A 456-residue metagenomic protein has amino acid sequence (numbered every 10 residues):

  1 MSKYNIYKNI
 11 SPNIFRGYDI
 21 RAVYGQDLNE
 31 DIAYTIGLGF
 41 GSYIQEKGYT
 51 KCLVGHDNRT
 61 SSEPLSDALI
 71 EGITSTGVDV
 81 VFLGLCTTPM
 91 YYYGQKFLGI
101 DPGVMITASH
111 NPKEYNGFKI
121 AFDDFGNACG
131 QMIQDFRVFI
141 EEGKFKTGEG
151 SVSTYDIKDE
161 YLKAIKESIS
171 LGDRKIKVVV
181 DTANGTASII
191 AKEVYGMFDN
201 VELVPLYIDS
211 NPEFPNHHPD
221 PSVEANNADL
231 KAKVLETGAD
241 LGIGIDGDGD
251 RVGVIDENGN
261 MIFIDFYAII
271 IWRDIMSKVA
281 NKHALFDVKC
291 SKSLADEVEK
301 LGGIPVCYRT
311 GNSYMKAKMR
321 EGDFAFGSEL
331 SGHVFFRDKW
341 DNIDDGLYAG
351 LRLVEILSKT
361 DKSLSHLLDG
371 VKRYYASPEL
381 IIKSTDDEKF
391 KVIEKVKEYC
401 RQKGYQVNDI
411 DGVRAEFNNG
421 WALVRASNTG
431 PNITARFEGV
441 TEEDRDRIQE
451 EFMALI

Functional and structural regions predicted by a protein language model:
M1-E71, S75-T76, T154-K177: An N-terminal, well-structured beta->alpha segment
K51-Y115, V194-I255: N-terminal small/polar loop signature for handling phosphorylated ligands or for N-terminal nucleophile
V80-P89, M261-I264, F286-D287, Y308-R309: Active-site nucleophile and cofactor-binding loops and adjacent substrate-binding regions of central metabolic enzymes
I100-S109, Y115, V234-D256, P305-C307 (+1 more regions): Glycine-rich phosphate-binding loop
K113-E114, I120-Q131, V138, T147 (+2 more regions): Replace "Mg2+/Mn2+-dependent" with "divalent metal-dependent
N116-T237: Gly/Ser/Thr-enriched, mixed-charge loops and adjacent short helices that form phosphate/oxyanion-binding elements
V279-I456: Phosphate-binding and adjacent anionic-ligand microenvironments
